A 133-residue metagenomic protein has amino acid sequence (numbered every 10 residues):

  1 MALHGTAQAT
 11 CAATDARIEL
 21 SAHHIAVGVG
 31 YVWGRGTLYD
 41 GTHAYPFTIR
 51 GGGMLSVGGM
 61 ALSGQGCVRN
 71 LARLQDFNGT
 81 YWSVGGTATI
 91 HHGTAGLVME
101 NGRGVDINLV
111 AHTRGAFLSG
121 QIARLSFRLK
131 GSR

Functional and structural regions predicted by a protein language model:
M1-A7: C-terminal segment of classical bacterial N-terminal signal peptides
A9-R133: Small-residue-enriched, tightly packed secondary-structure blocks
